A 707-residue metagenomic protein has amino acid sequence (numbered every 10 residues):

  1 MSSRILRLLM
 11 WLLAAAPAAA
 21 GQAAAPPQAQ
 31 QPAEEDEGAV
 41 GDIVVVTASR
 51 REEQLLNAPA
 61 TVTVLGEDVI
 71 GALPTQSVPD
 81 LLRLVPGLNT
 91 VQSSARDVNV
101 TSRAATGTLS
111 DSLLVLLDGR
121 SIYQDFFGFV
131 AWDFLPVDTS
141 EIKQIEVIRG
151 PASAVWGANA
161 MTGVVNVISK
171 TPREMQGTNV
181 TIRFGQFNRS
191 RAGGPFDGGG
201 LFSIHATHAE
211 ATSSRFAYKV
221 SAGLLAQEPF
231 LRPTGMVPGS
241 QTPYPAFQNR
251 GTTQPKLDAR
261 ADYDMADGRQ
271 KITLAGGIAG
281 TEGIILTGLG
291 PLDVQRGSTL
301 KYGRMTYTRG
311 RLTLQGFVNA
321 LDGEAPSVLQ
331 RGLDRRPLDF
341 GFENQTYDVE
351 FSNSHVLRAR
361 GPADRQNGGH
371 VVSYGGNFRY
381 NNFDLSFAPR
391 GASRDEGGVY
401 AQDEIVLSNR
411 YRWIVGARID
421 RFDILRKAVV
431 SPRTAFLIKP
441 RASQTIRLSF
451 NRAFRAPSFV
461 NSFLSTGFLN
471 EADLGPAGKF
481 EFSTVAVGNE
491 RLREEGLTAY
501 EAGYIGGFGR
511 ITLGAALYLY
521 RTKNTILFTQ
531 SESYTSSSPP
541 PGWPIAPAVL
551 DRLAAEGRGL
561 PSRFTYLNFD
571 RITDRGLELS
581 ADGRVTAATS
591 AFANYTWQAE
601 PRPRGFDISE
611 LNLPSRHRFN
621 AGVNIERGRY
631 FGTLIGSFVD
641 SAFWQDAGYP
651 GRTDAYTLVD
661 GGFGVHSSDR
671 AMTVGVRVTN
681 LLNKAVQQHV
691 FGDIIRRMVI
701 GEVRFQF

Functional and structural regions predicted by a protein language model:
S2-R4, M10-L13, P17-T75, D80-V85: N-terminal Sec signal peptide and the immediately downstream disordered periplasmic leader that contains the TonB box
T47, Q54, V62, P79-Q124 (+1 more regions): Extracytoplasmic beta-strand/coil segments of soluble accessory domains associated with Gram-negative outer-membrane
S121-P151: Short acidic/polar hinge/loop motifs at secondary-structure boundaries that mediate gating or recognition
E174, N179-R296: Periplasmic-side early beta-strands and strand-to-turn transitions of outer-membrane beta-barrels
T181, V406-R410, Y518-T522, P541-W644 (+2 more regions): Gram-negative outer-membrane beta-barrel transporters
I182, Q315-V328, R365, G369 (+5 more regions): Membrane-embedded beta-barrel scaffold of Gram-negative outer-membrane proteins
A209-F216, T252-Q254, L448, S590-A591 (+2 more regions): Conserved C-terminal beta-signal and adjacent last beta-strands/turns of outer-membrane beta-barrel proteins
A275-G276, G280, R304-Y307, T313 (+3 more regions): Structural signature of Gram-negative outer-membrane beta-barrels, strongest in the C-terminal barrel of TonB-dependent
